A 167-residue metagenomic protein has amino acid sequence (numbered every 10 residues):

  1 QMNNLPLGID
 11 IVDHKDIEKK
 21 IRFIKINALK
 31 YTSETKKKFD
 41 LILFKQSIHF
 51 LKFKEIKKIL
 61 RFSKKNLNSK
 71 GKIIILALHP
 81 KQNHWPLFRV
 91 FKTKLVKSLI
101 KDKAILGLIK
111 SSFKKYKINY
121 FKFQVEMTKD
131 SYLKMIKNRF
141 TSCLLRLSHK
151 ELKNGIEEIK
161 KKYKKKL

Functional and structural regions predicted by a protein language model:
Q1-T32: Class I SAM-dependent methyltransferase SAM/SAH-binding core
L43: A conserved beta-strand element that flanks and buttresses the S-adenosyl-L-methionine
Q46-F50: Short catalytic micro-motifs in class I SAM-dependent methyltransferases
K57-K72: A short glycine-rich, Lys/Arg-flanked "PGG" loop and its adjoining helix->strand segment in the class I
K72-D102: Conserved class I S-adenosyl-L-methionine
V90-L106, I118-Q124, S142-H149: Acceptor-substrate binding/catalytic loop of class I
K97-F113, K117, E126, D130 (+2 more regions): Short alpha-helix
K122-K166: C-terminal helical/coil "lid" or tail adjacent to the Rossmann-like core of SAM-dependent
